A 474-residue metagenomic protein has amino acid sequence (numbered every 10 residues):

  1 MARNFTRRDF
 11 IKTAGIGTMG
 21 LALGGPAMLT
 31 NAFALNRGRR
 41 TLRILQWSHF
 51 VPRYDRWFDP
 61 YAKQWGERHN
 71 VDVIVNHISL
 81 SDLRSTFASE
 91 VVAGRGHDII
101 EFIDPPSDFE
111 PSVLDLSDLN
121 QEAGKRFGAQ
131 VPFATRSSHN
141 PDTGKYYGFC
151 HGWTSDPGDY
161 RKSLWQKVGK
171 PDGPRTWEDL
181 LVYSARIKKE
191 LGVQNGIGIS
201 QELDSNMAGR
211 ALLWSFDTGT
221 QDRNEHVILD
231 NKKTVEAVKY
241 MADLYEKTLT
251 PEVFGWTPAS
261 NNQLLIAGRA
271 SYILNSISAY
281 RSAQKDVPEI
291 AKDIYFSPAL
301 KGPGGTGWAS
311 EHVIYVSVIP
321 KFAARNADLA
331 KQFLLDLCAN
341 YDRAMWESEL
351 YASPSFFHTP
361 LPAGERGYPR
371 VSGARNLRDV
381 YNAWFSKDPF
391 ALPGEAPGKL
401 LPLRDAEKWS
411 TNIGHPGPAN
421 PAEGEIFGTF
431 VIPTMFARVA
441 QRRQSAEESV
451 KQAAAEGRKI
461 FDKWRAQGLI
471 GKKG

Functional and structural regions predicted by a protein language model:
R3, D9-A32: N-terminal export signals
N36, F102-P157, L181, D293-S297 (+1 more regions): Hinge/lid segment of periplasmic solute-binding proteins
R37, P60, Q64-F133, S163-R175 (+3 more regions): Extracytoplasmic "Venus flytrap"/periplasmic binding protein-like
T41-F58, T154, D204, P418-G424: Extracytoplasmic "Venus flytrap"
V51-D72, D159, I432, V450: Short, polar/charged alpha-helical segment
P141-H151, D156, L181-V227, A270: Extracytoplasmic/periplasmic solute-binding protein
S184-R186, E225-G255, P298-A299: Glycine-centered hinge/linker elements that transmit conformational signals in sensory and ligand-binding systems
S278-I290, P303-V313, S317-V431, G468-G474: C-terminal lobe and pocket-closing loops of periplasmic/extracytoplasmic Venus-flytrap solute-binding proteins
